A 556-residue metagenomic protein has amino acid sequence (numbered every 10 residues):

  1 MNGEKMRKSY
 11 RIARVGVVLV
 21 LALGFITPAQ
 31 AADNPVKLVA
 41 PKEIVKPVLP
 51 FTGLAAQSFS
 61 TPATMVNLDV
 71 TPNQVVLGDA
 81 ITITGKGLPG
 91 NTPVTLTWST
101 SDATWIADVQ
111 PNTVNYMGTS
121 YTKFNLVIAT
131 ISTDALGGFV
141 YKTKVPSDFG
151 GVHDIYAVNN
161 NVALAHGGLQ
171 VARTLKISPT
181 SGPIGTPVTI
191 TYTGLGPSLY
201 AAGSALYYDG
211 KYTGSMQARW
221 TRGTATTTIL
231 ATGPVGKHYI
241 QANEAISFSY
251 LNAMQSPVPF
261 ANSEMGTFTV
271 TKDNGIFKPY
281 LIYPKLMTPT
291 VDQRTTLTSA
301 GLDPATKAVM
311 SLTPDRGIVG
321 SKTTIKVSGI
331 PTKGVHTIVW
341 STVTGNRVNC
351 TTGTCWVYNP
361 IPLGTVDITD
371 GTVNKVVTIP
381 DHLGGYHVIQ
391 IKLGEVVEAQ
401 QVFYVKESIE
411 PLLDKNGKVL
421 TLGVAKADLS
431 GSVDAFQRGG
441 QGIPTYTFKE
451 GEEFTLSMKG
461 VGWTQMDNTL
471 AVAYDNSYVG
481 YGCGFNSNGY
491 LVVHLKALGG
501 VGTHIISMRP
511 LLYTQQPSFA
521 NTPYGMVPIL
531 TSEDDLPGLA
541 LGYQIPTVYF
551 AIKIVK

Functional and structural regions predicted by a protein language model:
M1-K5, N34-K37: N-terminal amphipathic/basic-hydrophobic helices that include classical n-h-c signal peptides and signal-anchor
K5-G16: Bacterial N-terminal signal peptides that target proteins for export
G16-G24: Bacterial N-terminal signal peptides
I26-P28: N-terminal signal peptide c-region/cleavage motif recognized by signal peptidases
Q30-K556: Extracytoplasmic/secretory-pathway segments with low complexity and glycosylation-like composition
